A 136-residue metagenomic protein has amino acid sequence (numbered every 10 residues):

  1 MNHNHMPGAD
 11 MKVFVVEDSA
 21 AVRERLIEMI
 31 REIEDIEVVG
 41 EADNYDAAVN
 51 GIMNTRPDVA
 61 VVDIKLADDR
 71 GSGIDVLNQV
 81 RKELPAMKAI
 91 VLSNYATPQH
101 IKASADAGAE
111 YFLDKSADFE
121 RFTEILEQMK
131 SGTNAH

Functional and structural regions predicted by a protein language model:
M1-F14, A20-A21, R121-H136: Non-catalytic signal-transmission and effector/linker regions of two-component phosphorelay proteins
A20-G40: Two-component/phosphorelay signaling modules centered on CheY-like receiver
E41-V59, A67: Acidic, metal-coordinating helix/loop segments flanking the phosphotransfer/catalytic sites of two-component signaling
N44, R70-D75: Acidic catalytic/metal-coordinating carboxylates
A60, A89, F112-L113: Two-component signal transduction core modules
I74-P85: Short amphipathic alpha-helix used as the core "switch/output" element in two-component signaling
A96-L113, A117, E124: Alpha4 helix (beta4-alpha4-beta5 surface) of REC/receiver domains from two-component response regulators
